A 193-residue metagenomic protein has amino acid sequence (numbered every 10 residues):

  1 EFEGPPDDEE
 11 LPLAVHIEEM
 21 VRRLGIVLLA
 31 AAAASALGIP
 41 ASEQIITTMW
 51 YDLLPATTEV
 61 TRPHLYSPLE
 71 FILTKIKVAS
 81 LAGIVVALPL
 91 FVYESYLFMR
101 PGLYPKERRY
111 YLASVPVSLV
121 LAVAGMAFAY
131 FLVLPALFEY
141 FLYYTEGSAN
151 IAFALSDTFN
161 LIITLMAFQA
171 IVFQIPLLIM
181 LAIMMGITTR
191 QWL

Functional and structural regions predicted by a protein language model:
E1-L193: Membrane topogenic/interface segments and analogous intrinsically disordered interaction regions
